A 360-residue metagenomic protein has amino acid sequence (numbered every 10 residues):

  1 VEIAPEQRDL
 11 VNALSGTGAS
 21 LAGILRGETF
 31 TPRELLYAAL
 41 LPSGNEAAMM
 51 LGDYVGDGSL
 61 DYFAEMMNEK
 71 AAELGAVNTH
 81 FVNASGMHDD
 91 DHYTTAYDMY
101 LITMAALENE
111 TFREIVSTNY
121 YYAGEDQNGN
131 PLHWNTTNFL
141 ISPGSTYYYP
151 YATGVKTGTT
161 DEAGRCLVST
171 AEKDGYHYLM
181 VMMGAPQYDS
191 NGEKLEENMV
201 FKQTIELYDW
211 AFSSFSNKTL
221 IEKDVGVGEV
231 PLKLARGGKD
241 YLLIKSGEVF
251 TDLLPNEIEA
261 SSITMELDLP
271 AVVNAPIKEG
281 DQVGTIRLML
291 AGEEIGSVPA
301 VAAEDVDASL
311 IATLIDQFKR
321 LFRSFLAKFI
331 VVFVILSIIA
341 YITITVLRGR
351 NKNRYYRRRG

Functional and structural regions predicted by a protein language model:
V1-Y97, M104-E110: Active-site-adjacent loops and short helices of periplasmic peptidoglycan-processing enzymes
A76-H80, D90-Y93, Y97-D98, T103-R359: Domain-terminus/edge residues, biased toward the C-terminal soluble/receptor-binding domains of extracytoplasmic
